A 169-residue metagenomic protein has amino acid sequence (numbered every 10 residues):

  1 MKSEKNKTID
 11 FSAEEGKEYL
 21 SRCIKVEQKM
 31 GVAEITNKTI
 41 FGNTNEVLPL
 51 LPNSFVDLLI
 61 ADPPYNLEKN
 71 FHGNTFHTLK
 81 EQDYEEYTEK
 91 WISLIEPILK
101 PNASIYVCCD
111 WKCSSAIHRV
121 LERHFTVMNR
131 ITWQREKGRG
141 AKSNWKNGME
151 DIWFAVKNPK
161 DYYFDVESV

Functional and structural regions predicted by a protein language model:
M1-Y19, K25-V169: Core catalytic lobe of class I
